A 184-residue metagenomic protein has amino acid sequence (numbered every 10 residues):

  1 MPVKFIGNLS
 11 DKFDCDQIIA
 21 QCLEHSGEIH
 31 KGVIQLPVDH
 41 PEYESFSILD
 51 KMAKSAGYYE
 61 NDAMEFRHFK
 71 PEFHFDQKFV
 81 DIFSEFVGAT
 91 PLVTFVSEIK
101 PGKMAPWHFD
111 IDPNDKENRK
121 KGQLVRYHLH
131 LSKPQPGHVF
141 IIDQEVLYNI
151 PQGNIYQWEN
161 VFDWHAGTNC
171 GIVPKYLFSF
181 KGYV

Functional and structural regions predicted by a protein language model:
M1-T90, F95: Non-heme Fe(II)/2-oxoglutarate
V38-D39, I48-K51, I99, S132 (+2 more regions): Structured loops at beta-to-helix junctions and adjacent beta-edge loops in soluble globular domains
E72-I82, A105-K116: Short acidic (Asp/Glu) patches
P91-L92, W107-R126, V173: A short beta-loop-beta micro-motif enriched in histidine and acidic residues
F95, L129, F178-F180: A structural signal for short, well-ordered beta-strand segments
E98-K100, E117-P136: Short, conserved beta-strand element in jelly-roll/cupin
K100-K103, G153: Tight coil/turn sites that cap or link beta-strands
K133-V184: Catalytic core of Fe(II)/2-oxoglutarate
